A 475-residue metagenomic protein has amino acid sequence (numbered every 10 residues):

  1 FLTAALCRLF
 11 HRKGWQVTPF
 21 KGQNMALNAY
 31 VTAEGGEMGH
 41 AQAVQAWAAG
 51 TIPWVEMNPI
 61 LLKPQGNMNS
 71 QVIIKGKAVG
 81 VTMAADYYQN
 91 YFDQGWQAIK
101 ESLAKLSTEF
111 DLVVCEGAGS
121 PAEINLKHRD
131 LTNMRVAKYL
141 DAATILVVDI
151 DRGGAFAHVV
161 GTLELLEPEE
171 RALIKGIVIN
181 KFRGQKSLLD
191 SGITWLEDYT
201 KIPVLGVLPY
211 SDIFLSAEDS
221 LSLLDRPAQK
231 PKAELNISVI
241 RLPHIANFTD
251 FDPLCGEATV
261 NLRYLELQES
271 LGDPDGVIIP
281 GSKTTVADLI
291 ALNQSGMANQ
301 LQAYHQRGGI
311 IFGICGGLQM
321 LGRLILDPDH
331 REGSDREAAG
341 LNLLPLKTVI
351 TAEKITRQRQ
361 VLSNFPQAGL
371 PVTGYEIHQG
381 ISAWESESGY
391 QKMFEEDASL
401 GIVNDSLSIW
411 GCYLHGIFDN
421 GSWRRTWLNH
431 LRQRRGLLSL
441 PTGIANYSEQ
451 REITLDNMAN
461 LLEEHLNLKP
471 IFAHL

Functional and structural regions predicted by a protein language model:
F1-A303, I310, A352-E353, L362-L475: Flexible phosphate-sensing "switch/lid" loops adjacent to ATP/NTP-binding sites across phosphate-transfer
N293, M297, L321, D335: Conserved, well-structured core segments that form the ligand-binding/active-site neighborhood of functional domains
C315: Catalytic nucleophile serine of serine hydrolases, specifically the conserved "nucleophile elbow" pentapeptide
L318-Q319, F418: Short active-site segment of divalent metal-dependent hydrolases/proteases that encodes the spacing between
G322-G374, Q379: A conserved active-site-flanking secondary-structure segment within enzyme catalytic domains
